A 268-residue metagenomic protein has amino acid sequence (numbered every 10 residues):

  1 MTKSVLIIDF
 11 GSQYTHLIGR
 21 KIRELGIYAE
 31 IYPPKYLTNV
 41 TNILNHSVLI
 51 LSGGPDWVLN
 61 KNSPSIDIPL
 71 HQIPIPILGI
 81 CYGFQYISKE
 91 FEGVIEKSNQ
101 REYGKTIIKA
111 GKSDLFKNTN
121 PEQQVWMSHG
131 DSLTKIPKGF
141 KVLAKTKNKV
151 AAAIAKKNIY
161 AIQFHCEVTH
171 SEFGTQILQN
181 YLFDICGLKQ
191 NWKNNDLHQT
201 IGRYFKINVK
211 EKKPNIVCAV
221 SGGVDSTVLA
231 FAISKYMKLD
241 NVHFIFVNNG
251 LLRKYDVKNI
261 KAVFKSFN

Functional and structural regions predicted by a protein language model:
M1-L51, P55-K61, H71-I73, K89-N268: RNA-binding accessory domains that recognize and position tRNA/RNA substrates
S63, P69-G83: Short alpha-beta junction capping motif
G79, G83, S88, G222: Gly/Ala-rich beta-loop-alpha elbow adjacent to hydrolase catalytic centers
